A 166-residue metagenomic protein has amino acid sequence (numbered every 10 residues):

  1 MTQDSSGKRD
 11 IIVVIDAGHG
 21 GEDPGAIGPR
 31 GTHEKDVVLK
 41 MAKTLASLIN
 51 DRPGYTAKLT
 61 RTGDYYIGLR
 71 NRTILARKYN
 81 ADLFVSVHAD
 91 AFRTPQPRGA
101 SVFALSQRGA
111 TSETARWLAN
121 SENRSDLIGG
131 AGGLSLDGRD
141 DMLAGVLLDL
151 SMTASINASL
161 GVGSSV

Functional and structural regions predicted by a protein language model:
M1-D137, M152-L160, S164: Catalytic-core regions of hydrolytic enzymes
M142: A short mid-domain helix/strand-loop element embedded in enzyme catalytic domains that forms or borders the active-site
G145-T153: Short glycine/proline- and acidic residue-enriched helix-loop micro-motifs that form flexible lids or anion-recognition
